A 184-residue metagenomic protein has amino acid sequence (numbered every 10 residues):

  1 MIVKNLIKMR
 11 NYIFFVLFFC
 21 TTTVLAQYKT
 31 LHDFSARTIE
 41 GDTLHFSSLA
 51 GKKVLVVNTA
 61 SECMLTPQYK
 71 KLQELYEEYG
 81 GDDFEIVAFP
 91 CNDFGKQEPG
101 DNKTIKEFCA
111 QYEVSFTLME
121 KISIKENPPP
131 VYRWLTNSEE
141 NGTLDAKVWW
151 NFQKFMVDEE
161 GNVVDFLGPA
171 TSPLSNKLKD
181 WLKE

Functional and structural regions predicted by a protein language model:
M1-K29: Bacterial Sec-dependent N-terminal signal peptides
A26-S47, P67: N-terminal "domain-start" segment that seeds a small globular fold
T38, N58-E62: Amphipathic alpha-helical repeat scaffolds
K52-K53, E62, T66-P90, A110-Y112: Conserved helix-turn-beta segment immediately C-terminal to the redox Cys motif in thioredoxin-like folds
D83-G100, S115-E126: Thiol-based oxidoreductase modules, predominantly thioredoxin-like and allied folds used for disulfide exchange
K103-N151: Short, internal strand/loop/helix patches that form the active-site neighborhood or redox-interaction surface
R133, S138-E184: Thiol-/selenol-based redox modules, centered on thioredoxin-like and closely related oxidoreductase domains
